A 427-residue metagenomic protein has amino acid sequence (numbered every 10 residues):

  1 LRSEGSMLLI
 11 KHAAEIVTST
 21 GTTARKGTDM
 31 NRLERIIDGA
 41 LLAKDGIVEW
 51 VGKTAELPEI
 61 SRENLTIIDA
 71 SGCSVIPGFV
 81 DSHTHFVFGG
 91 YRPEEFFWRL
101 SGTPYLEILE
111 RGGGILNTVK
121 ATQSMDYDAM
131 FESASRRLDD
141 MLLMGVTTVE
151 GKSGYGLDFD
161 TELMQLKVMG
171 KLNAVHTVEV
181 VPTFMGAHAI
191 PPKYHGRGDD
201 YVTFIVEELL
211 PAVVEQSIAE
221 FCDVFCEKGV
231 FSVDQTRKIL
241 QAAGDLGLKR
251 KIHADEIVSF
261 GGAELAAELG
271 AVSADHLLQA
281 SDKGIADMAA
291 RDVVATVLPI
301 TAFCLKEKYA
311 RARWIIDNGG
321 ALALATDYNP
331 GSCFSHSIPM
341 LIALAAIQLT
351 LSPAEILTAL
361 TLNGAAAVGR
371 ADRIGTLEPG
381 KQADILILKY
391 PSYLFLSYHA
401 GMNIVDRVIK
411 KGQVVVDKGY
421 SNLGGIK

Functional and structural regions predicted by a protein language model:
L1-I60, Y393-F395: N-terminal metal-binding scaffold of metallo-dependent hydrolase/deaminase domains
L9, L65-D69, P182, V408: Conserved beta-strand scaffold positions in the cores of enzyme catalytic domains, especially in NTP/NDP-utilizing
A13, L41, G46, G72 (+14 more regions): Divalent metal-coordination and catalytic microenvironments
L65-S133: Metal-associated gating/positioning segment near the N- to mid-region
T118-S135, D139, T147-F260: Metal-coordinating catalytic core of metallo-dependent amide/deamination hydrolases
L142, V206, V214-E215, G244 (+3 more regions): Non-catalytic positions within long, well-ordered alpha-helices that form the structural scaffold/packing of enzyme
K249, S259-T376, L388-F395, A400-M402 (+2 more regions): Active-site-adjacent C-terminal substructures of enzyme catalytic domains
